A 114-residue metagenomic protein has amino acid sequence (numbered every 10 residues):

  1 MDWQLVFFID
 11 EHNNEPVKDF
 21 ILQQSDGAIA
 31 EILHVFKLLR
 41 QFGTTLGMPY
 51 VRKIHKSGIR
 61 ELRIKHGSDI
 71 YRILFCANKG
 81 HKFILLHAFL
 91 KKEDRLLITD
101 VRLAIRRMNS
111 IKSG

Functional and structural regions predicted by a protein language model:
M1-I70, K79-K82, K92-G114: Basic, Lys/Arg-enriched alpha-helical interface segments
I73: Portal/gating segments that form or line small-molecule/metal binding sites
C76: Conserved Hanks-type protein kinase catalytic core
L86: Conserved catalytic cores of phosphodiester-cleaving nucleases, focusing on short active-site segments
F89: Residue-level signal for short, function-critical loop segments
